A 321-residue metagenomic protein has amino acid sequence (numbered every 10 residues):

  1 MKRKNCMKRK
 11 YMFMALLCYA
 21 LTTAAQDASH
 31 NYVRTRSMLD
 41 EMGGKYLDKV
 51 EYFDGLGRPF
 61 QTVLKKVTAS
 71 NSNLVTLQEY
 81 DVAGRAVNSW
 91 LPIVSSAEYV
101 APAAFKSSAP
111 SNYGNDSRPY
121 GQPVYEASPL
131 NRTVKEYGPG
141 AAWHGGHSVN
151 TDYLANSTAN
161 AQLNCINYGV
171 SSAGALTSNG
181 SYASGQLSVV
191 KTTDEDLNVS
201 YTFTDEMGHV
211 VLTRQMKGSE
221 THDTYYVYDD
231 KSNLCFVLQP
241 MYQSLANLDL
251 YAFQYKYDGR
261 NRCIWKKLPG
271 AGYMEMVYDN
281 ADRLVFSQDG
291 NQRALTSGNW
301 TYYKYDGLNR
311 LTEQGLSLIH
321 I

Functional and structural regions predicted by a protein language model:
M1, I319-I321: N-terminal regions encompassing targeting/leader/pre-sequences
M1-A28: Bacterial Sec-dependent N-terminal signal peptides
A25-I319: Beta-strand elements of repeat-based all-beta scaffolds
